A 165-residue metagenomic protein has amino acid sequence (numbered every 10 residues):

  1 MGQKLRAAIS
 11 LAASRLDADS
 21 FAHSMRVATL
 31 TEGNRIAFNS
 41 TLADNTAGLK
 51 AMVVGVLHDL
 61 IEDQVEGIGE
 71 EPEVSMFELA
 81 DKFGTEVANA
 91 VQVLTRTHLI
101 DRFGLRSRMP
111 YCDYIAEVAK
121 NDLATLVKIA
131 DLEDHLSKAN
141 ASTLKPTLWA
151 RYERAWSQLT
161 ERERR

Functional and structural regions predicted by a protein language model:
M1-R165: Active-site helical microenvironments for divalent-metal-assisted chemistry
